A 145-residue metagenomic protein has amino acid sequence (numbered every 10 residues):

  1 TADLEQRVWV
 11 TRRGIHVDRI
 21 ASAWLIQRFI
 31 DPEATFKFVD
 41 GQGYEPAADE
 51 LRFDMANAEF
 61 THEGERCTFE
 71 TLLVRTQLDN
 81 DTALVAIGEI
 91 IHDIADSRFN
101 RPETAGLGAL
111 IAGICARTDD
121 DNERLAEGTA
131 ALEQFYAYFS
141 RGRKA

Functional and structural regions predicted by a protein language model:
T1-P102: Polyanion-binding interface signature
T76-A145: A charged, amphipathic interaction segment
